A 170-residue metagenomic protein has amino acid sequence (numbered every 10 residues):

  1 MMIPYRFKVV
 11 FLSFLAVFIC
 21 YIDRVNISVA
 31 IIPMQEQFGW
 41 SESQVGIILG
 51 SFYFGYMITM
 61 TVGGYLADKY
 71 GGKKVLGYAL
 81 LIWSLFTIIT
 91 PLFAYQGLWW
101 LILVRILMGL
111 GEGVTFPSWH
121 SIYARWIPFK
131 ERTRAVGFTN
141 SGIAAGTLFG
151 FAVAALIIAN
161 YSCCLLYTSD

Functional and structural regions predicted by a protein language model:
V9-W40: Extracytoplasmic
V25, Y53-T61, T147-L148: Residue-level signature of mid-helix packing/kink "hotspots" within the transmembrane helices of 12-pass Major
G64-Y65, L156: Membrane-interface helix termini in secondary transporters
L81-Y95: C-terminal ends and interior cores of transmembrane alpha-helices in multi-pass membrane transporters/permeases
V104-S141: Cytoplasmic helix-loop-helix junction between adjacent transmembrane helices in 12-TM secondary transporters
V136-A152: Glycine-rich segments within core transmembrane alpha-helices of 12-TM secondary carriers
Y167-D170: Conserved small/polar residues in nucleotide/adenosyl-binding loops
